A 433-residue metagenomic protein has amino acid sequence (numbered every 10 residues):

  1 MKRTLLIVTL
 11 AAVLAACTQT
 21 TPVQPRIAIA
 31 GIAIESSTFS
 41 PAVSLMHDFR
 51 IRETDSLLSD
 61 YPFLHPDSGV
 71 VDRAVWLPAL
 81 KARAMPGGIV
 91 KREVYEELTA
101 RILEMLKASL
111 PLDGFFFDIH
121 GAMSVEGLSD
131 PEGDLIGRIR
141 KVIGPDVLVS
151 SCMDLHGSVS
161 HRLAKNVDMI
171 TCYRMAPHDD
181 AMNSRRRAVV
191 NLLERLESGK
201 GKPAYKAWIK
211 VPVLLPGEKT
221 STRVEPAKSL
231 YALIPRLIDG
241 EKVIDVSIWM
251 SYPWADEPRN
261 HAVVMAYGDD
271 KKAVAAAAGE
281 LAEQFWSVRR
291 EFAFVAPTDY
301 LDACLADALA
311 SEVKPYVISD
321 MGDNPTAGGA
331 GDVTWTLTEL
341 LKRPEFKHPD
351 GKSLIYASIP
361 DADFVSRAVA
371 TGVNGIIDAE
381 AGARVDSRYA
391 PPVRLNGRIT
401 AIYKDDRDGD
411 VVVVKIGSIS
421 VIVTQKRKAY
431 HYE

Functional and structural regions predicted by a protein language model:
T4-V13: Sec-dependent N-terminal signal peptides
V23-G69: N-terminal amphipathic/basic leader segments beginning at the initiator methionine
P25-I27, E218-K428: Hard-cation-handling environments
A28, I32-E35, F39-P41, R92-T99 (+5 more regions): Active-site histidine-anchored catalytic micro-motif
H65-V70, T99-P111, D302-A306: Short, charged beta->alpha transition segments
V71-L77, K81-P86, V90-V94, L98 (+1 more regions): Low-complexity, highly charged intrinsically disordered N-terminal segments that act as targeting/localization
L196-A227: Internal, active-site/partner-interface "lid" segment
